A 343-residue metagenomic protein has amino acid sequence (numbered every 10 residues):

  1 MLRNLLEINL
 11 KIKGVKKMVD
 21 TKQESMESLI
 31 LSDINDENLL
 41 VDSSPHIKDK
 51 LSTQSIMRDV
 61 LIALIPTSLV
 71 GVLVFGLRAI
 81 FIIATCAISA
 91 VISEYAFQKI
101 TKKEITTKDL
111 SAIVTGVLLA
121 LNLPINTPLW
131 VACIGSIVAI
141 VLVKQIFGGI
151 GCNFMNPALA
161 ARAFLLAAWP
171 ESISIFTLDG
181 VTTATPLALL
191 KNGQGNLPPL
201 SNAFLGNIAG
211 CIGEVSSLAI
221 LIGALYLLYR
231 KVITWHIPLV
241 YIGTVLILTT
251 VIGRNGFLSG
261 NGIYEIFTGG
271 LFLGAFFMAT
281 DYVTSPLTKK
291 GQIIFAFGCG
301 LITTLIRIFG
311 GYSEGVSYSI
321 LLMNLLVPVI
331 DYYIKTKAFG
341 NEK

Functional and structural regions predicted by a protein language model:
L2-L6, I12, M18-V91: N-terminal signal-anchor module of multipass membrane proteins
A63-V70, E94, A112-A120, S136-I140 (+4 more regions): Hydrophobic, membrane-inserted alpha-helices
L77-I88, N126-G135, A203, N207-S217 (+1 more regions): Structural signature of hydrophobic alpha-helical transmembrane segments
I88-A96, I137-I146, R162-A167, T244-T249 (+2 more regions): Alpha-helical transmembrane segments and their membrane-interface exit regions
I92-E104, I140-G151, I220-K231, F276-S285: C-terminal ends of transmembrane helices
S111-A112, V117-G180: Membrane-interface helix-loop-helix junctions at boundaries between adjacent transmembrane segments
G151-L221: Long hydrophobic alpha-helical segments that form multi-pass transmembrane helix bundles in integral membrane proteins
F154, A158, I263-L271, Q292 (+1 more regions): Loop-to-transmembrane alpha-helix initiation sites
